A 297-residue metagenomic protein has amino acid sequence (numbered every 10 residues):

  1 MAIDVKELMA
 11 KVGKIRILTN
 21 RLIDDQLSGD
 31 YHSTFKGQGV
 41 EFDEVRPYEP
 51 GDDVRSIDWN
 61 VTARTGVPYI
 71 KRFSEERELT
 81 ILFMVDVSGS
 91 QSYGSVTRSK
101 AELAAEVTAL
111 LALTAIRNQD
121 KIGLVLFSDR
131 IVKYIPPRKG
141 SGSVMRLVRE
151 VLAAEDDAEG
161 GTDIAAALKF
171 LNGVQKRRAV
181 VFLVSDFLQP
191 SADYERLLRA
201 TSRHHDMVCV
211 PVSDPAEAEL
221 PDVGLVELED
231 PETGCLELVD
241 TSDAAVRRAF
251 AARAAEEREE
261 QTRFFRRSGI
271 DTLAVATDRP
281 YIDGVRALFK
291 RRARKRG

Functional and structural regions predicted by a protein language model:
M1-Y31, P47-D52, V61, I70-A109 (+1 more regions): Exposed, interaction-prone extracellular/peripheral surfaces
F35-G39: A positional/architectural concept
R55-T65: N-terminal low-complexity, intrinsically disordered segments
